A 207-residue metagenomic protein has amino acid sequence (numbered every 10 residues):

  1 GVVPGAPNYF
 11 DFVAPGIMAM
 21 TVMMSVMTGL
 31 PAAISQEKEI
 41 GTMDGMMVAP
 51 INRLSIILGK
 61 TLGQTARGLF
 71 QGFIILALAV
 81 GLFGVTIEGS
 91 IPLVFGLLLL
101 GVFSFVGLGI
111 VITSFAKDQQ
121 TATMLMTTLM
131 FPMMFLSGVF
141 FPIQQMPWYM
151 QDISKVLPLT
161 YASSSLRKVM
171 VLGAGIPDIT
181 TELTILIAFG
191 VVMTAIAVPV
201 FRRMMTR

Functional and structural regions predicted by a protein language model:
G1-D44, R53-F73, A79-V94, F115 (+4 more regions): Transmembrane helix-boundary elements of multi-pass transport/secretion proteins, especially ABC-type permease modules
A14-M23, F95-F105, T127-F135: Small-residue-enriched core segments of transmembrane alpha-helices in multipass membrane transport and channel
L76-G81, L99, I110-V111, F131 (+2 more regions): Alpha-helical transmembrane segments of multipass membrane proteins
A116-V156, T160: Transmembrane helix segments
Y161-L172: Transmembrane alpha-helical segments of integral membrane proteins
